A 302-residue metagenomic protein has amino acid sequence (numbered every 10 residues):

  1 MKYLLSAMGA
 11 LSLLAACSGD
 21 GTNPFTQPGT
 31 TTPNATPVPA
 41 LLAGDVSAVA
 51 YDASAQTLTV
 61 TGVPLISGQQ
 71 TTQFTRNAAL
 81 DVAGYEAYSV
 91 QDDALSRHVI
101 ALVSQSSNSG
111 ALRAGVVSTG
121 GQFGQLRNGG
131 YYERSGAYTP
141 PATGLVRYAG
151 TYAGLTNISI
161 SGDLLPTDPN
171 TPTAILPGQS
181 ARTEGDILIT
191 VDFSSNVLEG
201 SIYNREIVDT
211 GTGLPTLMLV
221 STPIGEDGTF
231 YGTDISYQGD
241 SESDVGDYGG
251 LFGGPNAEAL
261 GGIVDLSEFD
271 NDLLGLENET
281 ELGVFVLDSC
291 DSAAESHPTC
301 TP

Functional and structural regions predicted by a protein language model:
M1-L4: Positively charged n-region of N-terminal signal peptides that target proteins for export
L13-A16: C-terminal motif of bacterial Sec signal peptides marking the signal peptidase cleavage site
S18-P302: Mature soluble binding/inhibitory domains
